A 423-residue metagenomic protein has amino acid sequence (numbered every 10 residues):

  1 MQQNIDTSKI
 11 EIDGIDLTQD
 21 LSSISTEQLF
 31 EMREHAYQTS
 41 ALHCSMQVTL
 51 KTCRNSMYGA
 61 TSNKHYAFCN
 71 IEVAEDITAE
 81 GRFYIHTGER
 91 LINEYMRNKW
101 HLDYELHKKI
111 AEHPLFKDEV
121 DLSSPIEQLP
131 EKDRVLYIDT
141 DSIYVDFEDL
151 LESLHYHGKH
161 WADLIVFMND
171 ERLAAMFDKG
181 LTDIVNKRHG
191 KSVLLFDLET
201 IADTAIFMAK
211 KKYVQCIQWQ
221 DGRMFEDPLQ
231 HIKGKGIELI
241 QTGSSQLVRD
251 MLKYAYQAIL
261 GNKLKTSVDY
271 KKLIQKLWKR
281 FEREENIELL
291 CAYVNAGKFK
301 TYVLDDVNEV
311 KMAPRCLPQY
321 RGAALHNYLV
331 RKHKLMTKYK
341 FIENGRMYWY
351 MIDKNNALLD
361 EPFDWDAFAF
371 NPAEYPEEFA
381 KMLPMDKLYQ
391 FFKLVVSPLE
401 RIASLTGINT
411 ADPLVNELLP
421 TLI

Functional and structural regions predicted by a protein language model:
M1-L42, M46, T78-R82, G88-T140 (+1 more regions): DNA-dependent DNA polymerase catalytic subunits
Q19-E31, T52-Y66: Active-site-adjacent bridging/hinge elements
T39-L42, M46, T52, S56 (+1 more regions): Glycine- and hydrophobic-rich flexible loops that cap the catalytic core of alpha/beta enzyme folds
R54, Y84-I85: Active-site-proximal alpha-helical element of nucleotidyl cyclase-like catalytic domains and analogous helices
K64-I77: Short, conserved non-catalytic motifs in the polymerase core
